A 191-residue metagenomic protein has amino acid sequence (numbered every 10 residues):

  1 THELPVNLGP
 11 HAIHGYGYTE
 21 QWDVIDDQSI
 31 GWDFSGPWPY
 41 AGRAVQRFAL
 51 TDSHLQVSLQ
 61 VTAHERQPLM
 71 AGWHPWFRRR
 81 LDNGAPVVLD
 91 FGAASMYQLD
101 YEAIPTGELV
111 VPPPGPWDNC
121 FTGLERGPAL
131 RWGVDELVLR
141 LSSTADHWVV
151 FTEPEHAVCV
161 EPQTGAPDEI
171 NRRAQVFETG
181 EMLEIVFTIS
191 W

Functional and structural regions predicted by a protein language model:
T1-G9, V158-C159: Acidic-aromatic substrate-binding/catalytic surfaces of carbohydrate-active enzymes
N7-P10, I189-W191: Short, charged beta-turn/beta-strand-edge "cap" motif at the junction between a beta-strand and an adjacent loop
G9-D52: Extended, loop-rich substrate-binding clefts of extracytoplasmic carbohydrate-active enzymes
V24-Q28, A49-H54, L81-A85, E153-E155: A short, structured loop/turn motif at beta-sheet edges
S29, S35, P116-W191: Beta-strand-rich recognition/accessory modules
Q46-F48, L55-A63: Short, well-ordered beta-strand segments enriched in hydrophobic/aromatic residues
T62-R66, S190: Short solvent-exposed strand-capping/beta-turn motif centered on an Asx-Ser/Thr pair
R66-P68, P75-T144: Active-site/ligand-binding surface loops and adjacent short beta/alpha elements that line catalytic pockets across
